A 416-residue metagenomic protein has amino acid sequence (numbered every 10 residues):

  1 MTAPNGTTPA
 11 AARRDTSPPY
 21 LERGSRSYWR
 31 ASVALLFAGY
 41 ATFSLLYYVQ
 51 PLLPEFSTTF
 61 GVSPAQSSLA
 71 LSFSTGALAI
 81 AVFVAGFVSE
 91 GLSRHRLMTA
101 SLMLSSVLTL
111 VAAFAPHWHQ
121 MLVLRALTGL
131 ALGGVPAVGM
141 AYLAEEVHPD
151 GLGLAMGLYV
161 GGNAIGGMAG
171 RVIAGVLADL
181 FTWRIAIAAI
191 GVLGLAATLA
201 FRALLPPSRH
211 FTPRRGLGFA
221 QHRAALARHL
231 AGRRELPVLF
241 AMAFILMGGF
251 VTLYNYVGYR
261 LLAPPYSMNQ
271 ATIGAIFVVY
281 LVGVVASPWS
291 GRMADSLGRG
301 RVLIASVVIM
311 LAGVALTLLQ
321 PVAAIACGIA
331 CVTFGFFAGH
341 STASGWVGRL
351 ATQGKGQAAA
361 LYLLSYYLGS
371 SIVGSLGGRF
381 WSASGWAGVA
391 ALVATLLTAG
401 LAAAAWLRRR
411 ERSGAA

Functional and structural regions predicted by a protein language model:
D15-S25, P206-F240: Juxtamembrane intracellular "pre-TM" segments in multi-pass secondary transporters
I80-H119: Conserved MFS/SLC helix-loop-helix module at the cytosolic interface between two early adjacent transmembrane helices
V82-S93, V285-G298, W381: Helix-to-loop junctions at the C-terminal end of transmembrane segments in multipass secondary transporters
R96-L110, R301-A315, A394: Structural signature of the two symmetry-related core transmembrane helices
L108, H119-T128, A323-C331: Paired small-residue
Q120, P149, L158-L205: Helix-loop-helix hairpin linking two adjacent transmembrane segments in secondary transporters
L124-I165: Cytoplasmic helix-loop-helix junction between adjacent transmembrane helices in 12-TM secondary transporters
G300-A343: C-terminal transmembrane helical hairpin of 12-TM major facilitator-type secondary transporters
